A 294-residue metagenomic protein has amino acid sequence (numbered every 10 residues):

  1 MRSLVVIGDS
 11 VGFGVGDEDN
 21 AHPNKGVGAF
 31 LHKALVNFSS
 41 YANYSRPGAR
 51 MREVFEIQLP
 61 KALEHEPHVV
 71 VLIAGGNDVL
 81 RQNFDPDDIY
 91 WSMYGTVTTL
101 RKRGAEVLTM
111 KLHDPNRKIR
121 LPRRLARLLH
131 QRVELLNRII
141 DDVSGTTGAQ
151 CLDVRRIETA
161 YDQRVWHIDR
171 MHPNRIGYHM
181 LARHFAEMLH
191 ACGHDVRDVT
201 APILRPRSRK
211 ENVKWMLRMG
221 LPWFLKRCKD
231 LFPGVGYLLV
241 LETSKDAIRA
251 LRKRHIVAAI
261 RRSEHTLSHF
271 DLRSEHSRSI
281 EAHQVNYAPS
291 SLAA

Functional and structural regions predicted by a protein language model:
M1-P47, I57-E66, H269-R273, H283-Q284 (+1 more regions): Serine-esterase "nucleophile elbow" of acetyl-processing enzymes
S3, H68-V71, E106: Structural motif
F13, M51-Y90, D114-P115: Oxyanion-hole/transition-state-stabilizing segment in secreted/luminal serine hydrolases and related acyltransferases
D19-P23, F84-I89, R124-L135, D169-G177: Alpha-helix N-cap and loop-to-helix initiation/capping positions
F30, D88-K102, L135-D142: Alpha-helical scaffolding segments of alpha/beta enzyme cores, especially the outer helices of TIM-barrel or partial
K102-V107, A149: A short helix->loop->beta-strand "cap" motif at the edges of active sites that frequently abuts
R117-V154, R175: Substrate-gating cap/lid alpha-helix
T146, D169-A294: Conserved catalytic region of serine esterases and O-acyltransferases that act on ester linkages in lipids
